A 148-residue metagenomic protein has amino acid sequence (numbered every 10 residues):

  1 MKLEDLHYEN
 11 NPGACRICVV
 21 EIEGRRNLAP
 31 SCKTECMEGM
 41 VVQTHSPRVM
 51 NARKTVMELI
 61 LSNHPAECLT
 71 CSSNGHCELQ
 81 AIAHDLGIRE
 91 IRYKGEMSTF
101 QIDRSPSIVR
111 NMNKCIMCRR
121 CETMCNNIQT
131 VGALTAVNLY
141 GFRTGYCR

Functional and structural regions predicted by a protein language model:
M1-E23: A basic, amphipathic helix-loop patch mediating RNA/tRNA/ribosome contacts
R16-I17, I22-R148: Fe-S ferredoxin-like electron-transfer domains and their immediately adjacent linker/connector regions across
